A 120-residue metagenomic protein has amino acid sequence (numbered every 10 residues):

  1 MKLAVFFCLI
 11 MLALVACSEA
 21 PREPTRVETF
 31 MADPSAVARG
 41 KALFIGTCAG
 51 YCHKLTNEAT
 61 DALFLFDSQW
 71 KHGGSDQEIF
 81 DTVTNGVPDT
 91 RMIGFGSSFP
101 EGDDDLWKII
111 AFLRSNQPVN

Functional and structural regions predicted by a protein language model:
K2-C8: Sec-dependent signal peptide recognition, specifically the positively charged N-region followed immediately by
L14-A16: C-terminal motif of bacterial Sec signal peptides marking the signal peptidase cleavage site
S18-L43, N120: Electrostatic cytochrome c docking/interface patches
F30-V37, K41, K54-T84: Gly/Gly-Pro-rich "capping" loops immediately C-terminal to redox-active cysteine motifs in periplasmic/lumenal
G40, F44-L55, I109-L113: The canonical Cys-X-X-Cys-His
A49-G50, E58, K71, D89 (+1 more regions): A general structural signal for well-ordered secondary-structure junctions
T60-D67, N85-Q117: Axial heme c-ligation environment in periplasmic c-type cytochrome domains
